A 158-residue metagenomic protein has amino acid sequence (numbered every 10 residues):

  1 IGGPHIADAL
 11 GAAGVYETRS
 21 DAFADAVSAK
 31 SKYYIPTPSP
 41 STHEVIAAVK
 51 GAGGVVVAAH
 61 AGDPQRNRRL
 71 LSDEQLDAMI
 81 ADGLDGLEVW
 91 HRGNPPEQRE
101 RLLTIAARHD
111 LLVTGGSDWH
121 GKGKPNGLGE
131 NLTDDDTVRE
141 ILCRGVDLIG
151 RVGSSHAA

Functional and structural regions predicted by a protein language model:
I1-A24: Extended, charge-rich helix/loop segments that form flexible, surface "patches" used to engage negatively charged
G3, L10, S39, V113-G115: Bulky hydrophobic/aromatic packing residues
L10-G14, V27, S31, G145-V146 (+1 more regions): Generic secondary-structure transition motif, activating predominantly at the C-termini of alpha-helices
E17, I46-A58, G62-A158: Charged catalytic cores and adjacent phosphate/nucleic-acid-binding surfaces used for phosphate/nucleic-acid chemistry
A24-T37, V89: Surface-exposed cleft-lining segments at the edges of enzyme active sites
Y33-P36, P40, R66-L70: A short glycine-/small-residue-rich loop at the edge of a beta-strand within enzyme catalytic domains
P36-K50: Short, acidic loop-to-helix structural element flanking the phosphoryl-transfer center in phosphate-processing enzymes
